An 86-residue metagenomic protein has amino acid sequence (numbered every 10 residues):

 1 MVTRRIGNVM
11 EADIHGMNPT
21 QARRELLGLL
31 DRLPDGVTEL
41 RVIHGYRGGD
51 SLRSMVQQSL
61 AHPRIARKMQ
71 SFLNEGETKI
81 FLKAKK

Functional and structural regions predicted by a protein language model:
M1-K86: Long, charged, low-complexity intrinsically disordered regions
